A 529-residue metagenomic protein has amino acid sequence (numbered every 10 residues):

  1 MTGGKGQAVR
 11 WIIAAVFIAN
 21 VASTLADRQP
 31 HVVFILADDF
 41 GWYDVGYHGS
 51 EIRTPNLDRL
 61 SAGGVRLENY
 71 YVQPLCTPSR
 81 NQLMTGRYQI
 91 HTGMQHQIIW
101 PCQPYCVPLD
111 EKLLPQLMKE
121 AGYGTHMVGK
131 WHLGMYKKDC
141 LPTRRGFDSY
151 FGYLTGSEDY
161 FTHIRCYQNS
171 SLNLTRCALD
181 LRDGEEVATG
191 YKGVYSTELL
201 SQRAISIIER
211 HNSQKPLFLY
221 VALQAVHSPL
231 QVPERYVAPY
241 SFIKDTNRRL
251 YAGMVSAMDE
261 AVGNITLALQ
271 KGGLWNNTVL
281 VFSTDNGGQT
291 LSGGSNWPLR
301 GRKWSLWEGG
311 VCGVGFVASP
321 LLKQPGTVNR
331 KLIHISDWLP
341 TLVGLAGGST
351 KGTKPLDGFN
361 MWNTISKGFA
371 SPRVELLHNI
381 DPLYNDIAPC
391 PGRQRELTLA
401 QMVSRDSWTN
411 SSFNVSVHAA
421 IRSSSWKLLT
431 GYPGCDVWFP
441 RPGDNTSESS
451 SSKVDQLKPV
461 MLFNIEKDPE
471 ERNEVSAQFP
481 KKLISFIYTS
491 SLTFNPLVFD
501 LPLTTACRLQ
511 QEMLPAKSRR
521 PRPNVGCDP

Functional and structural regions predicted by a protein language model:
T2-M461, P469-Y488, L492-N495, F499-P529: Formylglycine-dependent sulfatase
